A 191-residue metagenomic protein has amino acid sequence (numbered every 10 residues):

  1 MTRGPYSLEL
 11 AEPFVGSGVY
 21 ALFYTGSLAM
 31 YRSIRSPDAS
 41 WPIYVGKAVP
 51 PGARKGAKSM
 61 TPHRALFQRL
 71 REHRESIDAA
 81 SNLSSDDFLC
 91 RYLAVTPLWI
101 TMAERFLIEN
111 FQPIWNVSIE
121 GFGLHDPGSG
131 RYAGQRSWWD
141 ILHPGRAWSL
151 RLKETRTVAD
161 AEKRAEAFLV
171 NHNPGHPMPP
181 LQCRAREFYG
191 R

Functional and structural regions predicted by a protein language model:
M1-I43, K47-R191: Boundary/linker segments flanking structured domains
